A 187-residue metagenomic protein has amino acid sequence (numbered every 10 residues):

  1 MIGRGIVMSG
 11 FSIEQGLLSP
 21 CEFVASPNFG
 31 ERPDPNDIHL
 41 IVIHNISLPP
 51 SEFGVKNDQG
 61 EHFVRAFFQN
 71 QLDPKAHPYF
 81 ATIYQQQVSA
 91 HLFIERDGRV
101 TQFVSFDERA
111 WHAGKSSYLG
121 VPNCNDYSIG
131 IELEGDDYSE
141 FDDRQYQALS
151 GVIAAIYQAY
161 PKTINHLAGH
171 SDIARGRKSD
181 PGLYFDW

Functional and structural regions predicted by a protein language model:
M1-P122: N-terminal catalytic cores of peptidoglycan-degrading enzymes
I2, M8-L17, P122-Y127, D136-W187: Basic/polar, cationic surfaces and motifs that engage anionic cell-wall and phosphate/carboxylate ligands
E95-D97, F106, E134-D136, H170-D172: Histidine- and/or cysteine-centered catalytic micro-motif in compact active-site loops
I131: Conserved, mostly hydrophobic/aromatic
